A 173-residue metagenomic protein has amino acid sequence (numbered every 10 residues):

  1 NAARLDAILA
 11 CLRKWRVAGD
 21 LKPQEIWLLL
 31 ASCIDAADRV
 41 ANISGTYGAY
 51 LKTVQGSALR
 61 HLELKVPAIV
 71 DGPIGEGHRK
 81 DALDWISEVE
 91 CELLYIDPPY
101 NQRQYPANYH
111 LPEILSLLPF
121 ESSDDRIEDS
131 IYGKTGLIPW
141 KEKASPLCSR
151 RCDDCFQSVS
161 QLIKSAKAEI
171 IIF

Functional and structural regions predicted by a protein language model:
N1-Y109, F120-G133, P139-K143: SAM-dependent nucleic-acid methyltransferase catalytic core
Q104-E113, R151-V159: A short, conserved alpha-helix within the catalytic core of class I
W140-F173: Conserved Class I SAM-dependent methyltransferase catalytic core
